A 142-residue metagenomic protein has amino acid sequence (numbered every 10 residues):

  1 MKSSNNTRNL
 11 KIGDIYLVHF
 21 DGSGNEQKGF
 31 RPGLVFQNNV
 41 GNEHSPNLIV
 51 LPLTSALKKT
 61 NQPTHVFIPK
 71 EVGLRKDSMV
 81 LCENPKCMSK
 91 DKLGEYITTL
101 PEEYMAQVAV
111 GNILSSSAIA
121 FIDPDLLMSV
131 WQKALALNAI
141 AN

Functional and structural regions predicted by a protein language model:
K2-R8, V72-N142: C-terminal terminal-subdomain/extension
D21-G24: Short, charged beta-turn/beta-strand-edge "cap" motif at the junction between a beta-strand and an adjacent loop
E26-F30, V35-K70: Compact nucleic-acid interaction/catalytic patches
